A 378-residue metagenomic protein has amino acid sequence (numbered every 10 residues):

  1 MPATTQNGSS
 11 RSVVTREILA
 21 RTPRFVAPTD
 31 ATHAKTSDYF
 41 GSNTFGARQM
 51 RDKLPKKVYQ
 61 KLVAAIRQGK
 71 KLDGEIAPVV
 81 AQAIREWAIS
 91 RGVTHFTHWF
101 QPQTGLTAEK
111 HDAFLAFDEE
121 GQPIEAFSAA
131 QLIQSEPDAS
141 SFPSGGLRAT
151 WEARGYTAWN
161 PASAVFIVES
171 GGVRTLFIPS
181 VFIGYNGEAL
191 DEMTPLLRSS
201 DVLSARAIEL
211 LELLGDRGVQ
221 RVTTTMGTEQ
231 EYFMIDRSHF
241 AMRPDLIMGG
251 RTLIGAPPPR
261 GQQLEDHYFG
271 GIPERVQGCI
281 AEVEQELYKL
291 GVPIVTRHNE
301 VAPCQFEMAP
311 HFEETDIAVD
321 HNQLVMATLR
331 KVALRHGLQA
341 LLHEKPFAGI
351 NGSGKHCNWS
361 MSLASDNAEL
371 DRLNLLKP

Functional and structural regions predicted by a protein language model:
P2-T29, H33, T150-A158, A164 (+1 more regions): N-terminal hydrophobic targeting/anchoring segments and the immediately downstream early-domain regions of hydrolases
A3-V14, K70-K71, G250-D266: An N-terminal domain-start capping segment
G8-T15, H33-F40, G69, E300-C304: Short N-terminal helix-initiation segments at or just after the protein's N-terminus
T15, D30, K35-F45, A205 (+1 more regions): Flexible inter-domain linker/hinge segments
T22-T29, T44-D52, G184, L196 (+1 more regions): Short acidic/polar alpha-helix capping motifs at helix-coil junctions
T29, R85-A88, V222: Alpha-helical interaction segments
A34, Y39-R154: Active-site core of metal-dependent hydrolases
R154-P378: Glycine-rich, acidic/polar active-site loops that bind/position phosphate-bearing ligands
